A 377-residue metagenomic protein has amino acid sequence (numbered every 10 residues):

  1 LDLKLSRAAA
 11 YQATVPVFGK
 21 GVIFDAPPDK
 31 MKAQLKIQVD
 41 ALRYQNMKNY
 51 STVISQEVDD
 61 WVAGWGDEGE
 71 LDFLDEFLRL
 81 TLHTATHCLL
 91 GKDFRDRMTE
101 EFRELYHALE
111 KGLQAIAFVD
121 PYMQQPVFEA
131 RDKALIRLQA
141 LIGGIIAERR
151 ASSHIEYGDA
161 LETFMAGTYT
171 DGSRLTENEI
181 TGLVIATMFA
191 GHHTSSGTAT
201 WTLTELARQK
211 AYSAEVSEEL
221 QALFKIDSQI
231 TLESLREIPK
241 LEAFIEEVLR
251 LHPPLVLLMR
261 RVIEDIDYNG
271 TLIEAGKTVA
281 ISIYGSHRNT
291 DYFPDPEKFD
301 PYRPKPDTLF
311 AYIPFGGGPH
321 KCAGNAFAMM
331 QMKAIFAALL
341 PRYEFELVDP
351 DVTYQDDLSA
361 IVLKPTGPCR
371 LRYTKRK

Functional and structural regions predicted by a protein language model:
L1-P16, F293-P294, D307: Cytochrome P450 catalytic domain signature, combining two hallmark sequence patches
A8-L90, M98-E148, M165-G167, N178 (+3 more regions): Cytochrome P450 catalytic-domain helical core, especially the substrate-recognition surface and oxygen-activation
Y44-M47, A151-H154, L232-P239, C322-G324 (+1 more regions): Conserved, non-catalytic sequence blocks in retroelement Pol enzymes and Pol-derived host proteins
T81, A85, L135-I145, G167-A222 (+6 more regions): Central I-helix of cytochrome P450 enzymes
D93-F94, K111-A117, I146-G158, S173 (+4 more regions): Proline-centered turn/helix-capping motifs that create local helix->coil transitions or kinks
A140, G144, S228-N269, T290: Conserved cytochrome P450 K-helix E-x-x-R motif and the immediately C-terminal K′/meander segment
K210-Y212, N325-V362: Cytochrome P450 heme-binding "Cys pocket" and the immediately downstream C-terminal segment
I281-P306: Conserved cytochrome P450 K-helix/beta-meander segment immediately N-terminal to the heme-binding cysteine loop
